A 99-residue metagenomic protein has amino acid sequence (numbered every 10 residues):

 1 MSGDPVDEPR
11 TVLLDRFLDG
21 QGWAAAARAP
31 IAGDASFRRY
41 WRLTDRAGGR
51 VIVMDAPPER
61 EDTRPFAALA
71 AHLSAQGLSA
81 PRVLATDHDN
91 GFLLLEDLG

Functional and structural regions predicted by a protein language model:
S2-A25: Juxta-kinase regulatory segment immediately upstream of eukaryotic protein kinase catalytic domains
G3-D7, A29-P30, D55, E59: Short, N-terminal intrinsically disordered low-complexity segments that are rich in Pro/Gly and polar/charged residues
D15, P30, G49-R50: A general secondary-structure boundary signal
L18-G22, A35, S74: Generic secondary-structure transition motif, activating predominantly at the C-termini of alpha-helices
W23-W41: ATP-binding glycine-rich phosphate-binding loop
W41-G99: ATP-binding pocket architecture of kinase catalytic cores
